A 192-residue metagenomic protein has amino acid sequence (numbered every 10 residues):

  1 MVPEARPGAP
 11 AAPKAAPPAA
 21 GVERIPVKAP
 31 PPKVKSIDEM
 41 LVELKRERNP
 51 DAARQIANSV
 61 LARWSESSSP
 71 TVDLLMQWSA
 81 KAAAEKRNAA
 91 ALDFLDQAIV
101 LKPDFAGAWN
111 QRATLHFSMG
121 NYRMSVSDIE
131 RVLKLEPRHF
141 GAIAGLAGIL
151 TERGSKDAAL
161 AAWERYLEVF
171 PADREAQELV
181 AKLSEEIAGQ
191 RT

Functional and structural regions predicted by a protein language model:
M1-D73: N-terminal leader/linker segments that initiate helical-solenoid repeat arrays
R24-I25, A29, Q55, A62 (+1 more regions): Terminal, low-structured helical/coil segments at or just beyond the last alpha-helical repeat
N49, E66-V72, S127, K156-A161 (+1 more regions): Alpha-helical linker/edge segments of TPR/alpha-solenoid repeat scaffolds and analogous pre-/post-domain helices
S69-G141: Alpha-helical adaptor scaffolds
A84, S118, E152-R153, V169 (+1 more regions): Register position in tetratricopeptide repeats
R112-A113, L146, V180: Residue-level signature of tetratricopeptide-repeat
